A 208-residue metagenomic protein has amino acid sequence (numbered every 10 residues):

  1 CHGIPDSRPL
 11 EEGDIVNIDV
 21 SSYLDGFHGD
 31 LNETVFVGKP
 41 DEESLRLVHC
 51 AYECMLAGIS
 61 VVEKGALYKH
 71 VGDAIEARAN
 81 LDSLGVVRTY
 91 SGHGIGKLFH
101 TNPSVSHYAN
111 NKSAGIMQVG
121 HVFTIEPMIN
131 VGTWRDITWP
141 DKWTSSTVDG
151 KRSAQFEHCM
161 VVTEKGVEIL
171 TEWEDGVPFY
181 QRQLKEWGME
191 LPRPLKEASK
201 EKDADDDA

Functional and structural regions predicted by a protein language model:
C1-A208: Active-site neighborhoods and metal-handling regions in enzymes and metal-associated proteins
